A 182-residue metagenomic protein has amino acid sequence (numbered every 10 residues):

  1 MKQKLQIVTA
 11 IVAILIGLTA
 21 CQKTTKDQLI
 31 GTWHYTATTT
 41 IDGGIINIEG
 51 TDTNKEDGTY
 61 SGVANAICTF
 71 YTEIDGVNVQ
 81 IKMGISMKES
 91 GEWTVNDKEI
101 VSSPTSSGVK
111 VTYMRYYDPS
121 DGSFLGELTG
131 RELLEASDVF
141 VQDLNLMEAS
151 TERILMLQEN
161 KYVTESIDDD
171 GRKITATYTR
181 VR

Functional and structural regions predicted by a protein language model:
M1-A20: Sec-dependent bacterial lipoprotein signal peptides
C21-R182: Lipid interaction determinants
